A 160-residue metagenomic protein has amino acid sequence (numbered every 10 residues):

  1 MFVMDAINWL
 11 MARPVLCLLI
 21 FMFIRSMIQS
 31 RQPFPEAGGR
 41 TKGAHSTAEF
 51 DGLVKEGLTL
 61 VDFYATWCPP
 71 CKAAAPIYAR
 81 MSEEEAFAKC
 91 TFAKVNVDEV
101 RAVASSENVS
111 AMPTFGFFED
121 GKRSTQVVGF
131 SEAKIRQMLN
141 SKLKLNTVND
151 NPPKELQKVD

Functional and structural regions predicted by a protein language model:
M1-G38: N-terminal targeting signals for export/organelle localization
M1-I7, G39-R40, L145-D160: Intrinsic disorder/low-complexity signal
R31-V54: N-terminal signal-anchor transmembrane helix
E49, E99-V103, K134: Short acidic active-site motifs
V54-T66: Short active-site neighborhood of thiol/selenol oxidoreductases, capturing the structured segment around
F63, A74-A102: Thiol-based oxidoreductase modules, predominantly thioredoxin-like and allied folds used for disulfide exchange
C68-C71: Hydrophobic heptad-repeat coiled-coil signature
S110-P153: Non-catalytic, surface beta->alpha helical segment in thiol-disulfide oxidoreductase systems
